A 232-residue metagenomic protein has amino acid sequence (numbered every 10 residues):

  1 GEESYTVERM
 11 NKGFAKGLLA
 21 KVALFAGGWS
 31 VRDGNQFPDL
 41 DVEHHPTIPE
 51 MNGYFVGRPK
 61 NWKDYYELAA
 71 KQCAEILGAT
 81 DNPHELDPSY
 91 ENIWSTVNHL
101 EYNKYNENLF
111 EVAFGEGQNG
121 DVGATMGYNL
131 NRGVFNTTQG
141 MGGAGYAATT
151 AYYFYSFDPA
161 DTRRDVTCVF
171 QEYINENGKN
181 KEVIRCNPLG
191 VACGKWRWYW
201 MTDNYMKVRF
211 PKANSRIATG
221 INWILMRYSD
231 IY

Functional and structural regions predicted by a protein language model:
G1-V7: Flexible helix-coil transition and linker loops at the boundaries of alpha-helical arrays
S4, H99, A218-G220: Residues embedded in well-ordered secondary-structure elements
T6, G13, N222, R227-S229: Start-of-helix signal in alpha-solenoid helical-repeat scaffolds, especially tetratricopeptide repeats
R9-V191: An aromatic- and glycine-enriched ligand-binding surface/loop that stacks and positions planar moieties
V183-R227: Active-site beta-strand/loop architecture of penicillin-binding DD-peptidases
